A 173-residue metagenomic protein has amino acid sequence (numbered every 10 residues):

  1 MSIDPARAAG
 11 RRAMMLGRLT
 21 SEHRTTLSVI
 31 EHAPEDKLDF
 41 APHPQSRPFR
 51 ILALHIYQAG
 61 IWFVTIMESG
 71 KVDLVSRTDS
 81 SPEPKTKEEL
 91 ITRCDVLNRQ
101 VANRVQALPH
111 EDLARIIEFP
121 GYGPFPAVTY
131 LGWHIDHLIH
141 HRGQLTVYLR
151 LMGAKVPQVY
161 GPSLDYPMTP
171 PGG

Functional and structural regions predicted by a protein language model:
M1-A8: N-terminal intrinsically disordered/low-complexity leader segments
S2, L16-T20, R24-L27, K37-D79 (+1 more regions): Short, contiguous alpha-helical
R7, R18-E22, R93, L97: Soluble or luminal CAZymes and related metallo-dependent hydrolases
R12-A13: N-terminal leader segment of winged-helix/HTH proteins
T25-S28, H32, W62, V96-R104 (+1 more regions): Solvent-exposed, charged/polar functional surfaces in cytosolic regulatory/catalytic domains
T65-I66, G70-L108: Helix-adjacent hinge/juxtasegments
Q106-G121: Acidic catalytic patch
